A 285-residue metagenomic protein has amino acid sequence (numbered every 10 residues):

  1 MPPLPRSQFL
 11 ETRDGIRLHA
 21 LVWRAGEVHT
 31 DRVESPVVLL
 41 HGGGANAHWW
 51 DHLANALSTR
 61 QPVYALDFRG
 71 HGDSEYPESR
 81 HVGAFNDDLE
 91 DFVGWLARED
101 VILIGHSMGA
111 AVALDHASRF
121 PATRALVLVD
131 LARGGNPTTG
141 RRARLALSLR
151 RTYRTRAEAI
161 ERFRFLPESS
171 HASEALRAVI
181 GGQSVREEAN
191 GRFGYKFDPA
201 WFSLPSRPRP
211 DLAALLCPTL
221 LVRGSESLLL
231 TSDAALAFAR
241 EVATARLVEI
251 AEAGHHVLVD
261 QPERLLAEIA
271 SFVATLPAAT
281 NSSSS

Functional and structural regions predicted by a protein language model:
M1-V37, T59-Q61, R98-E99, A270-S285: Alpha/beta-hydrolase fold catalytic core
R13-I16, L21-E27, H52-N55, Y64 (+2 more regions): Active-site loop/oxyanion-hole signature of alpha/beta-hydrolase fold enzymes
G42-H52: Serine-hydrolase catalytic-loop signature spanning alpha/beta hydrolases and amidase-signature enzymes
G105, G109, A113: Gly/Ala-rich beta-loop-alpha elbow adjacent to hydrolase catalytic centers
L114-D115, R124-R156: Flexible "cap/lid" loop of the alpha/beta hydrolase fold
R154-D211: Conserved alpha/beta-hydrolase catalytic His-Asp/Glu region
E187-E241, E249: Conserved serine/cysteine hydrolase catalytic core
A253-P262, L266: Catalytic histidine-centered segment of alpha/beta-hydrolase-like enzymes
